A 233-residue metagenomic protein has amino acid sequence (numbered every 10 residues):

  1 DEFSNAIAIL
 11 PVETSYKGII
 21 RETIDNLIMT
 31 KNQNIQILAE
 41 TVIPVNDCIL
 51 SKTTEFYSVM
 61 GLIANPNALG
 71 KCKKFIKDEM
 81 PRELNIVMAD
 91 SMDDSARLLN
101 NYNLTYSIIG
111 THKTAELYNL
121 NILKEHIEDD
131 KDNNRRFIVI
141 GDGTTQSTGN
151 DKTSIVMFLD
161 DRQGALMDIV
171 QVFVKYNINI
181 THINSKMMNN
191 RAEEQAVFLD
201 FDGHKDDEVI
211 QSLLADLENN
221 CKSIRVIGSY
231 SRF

Functional and structural regions predicted by a protein language model:
D1-F233: Domain-level signature for soluble enzymes in the chorismate/prephenate branch of the shikimate pathway
